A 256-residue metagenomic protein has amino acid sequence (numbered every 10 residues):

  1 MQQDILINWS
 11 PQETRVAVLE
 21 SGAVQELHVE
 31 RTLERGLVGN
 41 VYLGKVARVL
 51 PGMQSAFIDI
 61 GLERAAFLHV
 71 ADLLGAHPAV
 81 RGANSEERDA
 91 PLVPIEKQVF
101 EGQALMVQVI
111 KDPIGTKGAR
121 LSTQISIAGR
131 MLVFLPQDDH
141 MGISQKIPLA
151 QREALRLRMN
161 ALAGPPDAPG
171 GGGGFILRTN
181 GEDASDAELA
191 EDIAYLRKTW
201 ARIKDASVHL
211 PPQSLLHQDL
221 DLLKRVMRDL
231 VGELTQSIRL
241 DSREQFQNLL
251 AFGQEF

Functional and structural regions predicted by a protein language model:
M1-F256: Single-stranded RNA-binding surfaces
